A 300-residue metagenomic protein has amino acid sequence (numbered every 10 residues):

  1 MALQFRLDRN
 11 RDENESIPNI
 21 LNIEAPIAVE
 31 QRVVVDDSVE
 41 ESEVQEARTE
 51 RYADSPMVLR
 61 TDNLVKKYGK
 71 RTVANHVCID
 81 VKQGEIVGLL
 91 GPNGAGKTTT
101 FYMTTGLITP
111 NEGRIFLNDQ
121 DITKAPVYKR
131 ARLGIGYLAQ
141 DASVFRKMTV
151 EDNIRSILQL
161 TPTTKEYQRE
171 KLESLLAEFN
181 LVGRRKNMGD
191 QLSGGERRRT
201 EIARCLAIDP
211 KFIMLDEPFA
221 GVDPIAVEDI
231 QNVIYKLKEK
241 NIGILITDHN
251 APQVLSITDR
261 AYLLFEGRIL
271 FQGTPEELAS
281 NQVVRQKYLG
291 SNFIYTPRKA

Functional and structural regions predicted by a protein language model:
L90-P92: The feature captures the beta-strand-to-loop junction immediately N-terminal to the Walker
T105: Helix-to-loop junction immediately C-terminal to a conserved catalytic motif
D121-D141, K165-R169, L278-V283: ABC ATPase NBD coupling module
E166-R184, Q231-Y235: Conserved ABC ATPase "signature" region
M188-L192, E196: Conserved ABC ATPase signature
D209: Conserved catalytic motifs of ABC-family nucleotide-binding domains
